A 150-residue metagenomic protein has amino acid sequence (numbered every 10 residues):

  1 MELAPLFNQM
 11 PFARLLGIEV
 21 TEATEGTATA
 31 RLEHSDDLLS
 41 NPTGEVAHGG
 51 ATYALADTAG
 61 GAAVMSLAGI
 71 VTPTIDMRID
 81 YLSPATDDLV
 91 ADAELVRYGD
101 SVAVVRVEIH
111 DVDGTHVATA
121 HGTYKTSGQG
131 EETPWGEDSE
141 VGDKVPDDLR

Functional and structural regions predicted by a protein language model:
M1-P11: N-proximal, solvent-exposed amphipathic alpha-helical segments enriched in charged/polar residues
R14-L16, G26-A28, V71-M77, D87 (+2 more regions): A generic structural signal for short beta-strands and their flanking turns/coil linkers
G17-E45: Catalytic strand-loop segment that frames the active site of acyl-thioester-processing enzymes
S35-L39, A59-G60, A85: Short, charged/polar surface micro-motifs in flexible loops or helix N-caps
T43-D57, G61-A62, D76: Compact, glycine-rich, soluble single-domain proteins
G61-D92: Hydrophobic beta-strand-centered segment that forms part of the acyl-chain substrate-binding groove
T86, V96-R150: HotDog/MaoC-like acyl-thioester-processing domains
